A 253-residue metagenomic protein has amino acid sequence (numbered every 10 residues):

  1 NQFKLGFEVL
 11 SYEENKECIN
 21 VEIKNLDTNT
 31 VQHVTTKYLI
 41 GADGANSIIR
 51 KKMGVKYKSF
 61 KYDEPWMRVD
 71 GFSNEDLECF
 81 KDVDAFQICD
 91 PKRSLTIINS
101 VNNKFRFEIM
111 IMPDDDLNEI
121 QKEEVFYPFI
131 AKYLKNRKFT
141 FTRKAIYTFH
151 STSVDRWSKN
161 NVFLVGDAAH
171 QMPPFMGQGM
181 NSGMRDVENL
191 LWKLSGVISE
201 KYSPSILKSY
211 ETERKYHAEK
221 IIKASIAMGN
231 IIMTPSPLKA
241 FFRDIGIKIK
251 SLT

Functional and structural regions predicted by a protein language model:
N1-S251: Core Rossmann-like FAD-binding/catalytic domain of the broad FAD-dependent monooxygenase superfamily
